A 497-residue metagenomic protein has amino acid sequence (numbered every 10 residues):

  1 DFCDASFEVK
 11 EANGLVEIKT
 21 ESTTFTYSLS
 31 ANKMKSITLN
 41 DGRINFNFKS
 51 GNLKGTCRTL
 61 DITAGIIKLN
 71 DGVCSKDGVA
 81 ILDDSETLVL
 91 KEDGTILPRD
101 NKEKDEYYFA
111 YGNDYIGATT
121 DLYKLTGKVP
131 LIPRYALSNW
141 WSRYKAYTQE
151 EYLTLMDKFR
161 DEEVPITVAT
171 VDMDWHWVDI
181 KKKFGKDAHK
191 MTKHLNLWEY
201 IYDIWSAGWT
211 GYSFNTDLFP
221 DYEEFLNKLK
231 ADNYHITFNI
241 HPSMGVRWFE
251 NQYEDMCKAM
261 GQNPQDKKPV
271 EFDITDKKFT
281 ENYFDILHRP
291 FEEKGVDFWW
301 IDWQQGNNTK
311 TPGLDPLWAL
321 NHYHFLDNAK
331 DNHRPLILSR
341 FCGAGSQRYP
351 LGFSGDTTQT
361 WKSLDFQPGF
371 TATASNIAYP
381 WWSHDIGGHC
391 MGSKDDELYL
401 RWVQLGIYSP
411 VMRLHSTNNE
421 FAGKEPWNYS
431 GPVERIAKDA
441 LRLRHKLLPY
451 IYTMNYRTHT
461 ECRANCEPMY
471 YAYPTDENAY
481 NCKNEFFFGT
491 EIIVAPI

Functional and structural regions predicted by a protein language model:
D1-G14: A low-complexity, Ser/Thr/Gly/Pro-enriched, surface-exposed linker/loop concept that marks segments flanking
N13-E17, G78: A generic structural signal for beta-strand entry/edge sites
V16-T20, G72: Short acidic-hydrophobic surface loop/beta-edge motif
T24-F25, M34-I497: Catalytic-domain carbohydrate-binding cleft regions of carbohydrate-active enzymes
S30-A31: Short active-site loop/helix that positions an aromatic residue
